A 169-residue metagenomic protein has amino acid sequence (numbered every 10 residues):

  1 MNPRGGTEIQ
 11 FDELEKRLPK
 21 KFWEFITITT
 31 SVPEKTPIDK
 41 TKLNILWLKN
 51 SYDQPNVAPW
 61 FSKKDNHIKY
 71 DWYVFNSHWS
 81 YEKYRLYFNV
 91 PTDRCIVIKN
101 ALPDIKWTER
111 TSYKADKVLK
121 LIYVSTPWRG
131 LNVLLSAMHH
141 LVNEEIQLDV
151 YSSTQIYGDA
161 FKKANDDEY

Functional and structural regions predicted by a protein language model:
M1, L48, F75-S77, K99 (+2 more regions): Short beta-strand/turn micro-motifs composed of small residues that flank or help shape donor/cofactor-binding pockets
M1-I38: N-terminal pre-catalytic "stem/leader" segment of glycosyltransferase-like enzymes
T27-N56, H67, D71-F75, I96-K99: Active-site proximal beta-strand in glycosyltransferases
T29, W79-Y87, V118-L119, D167-Y169: Catalytic phosphate/metal-binding cores of nucleic-acid and nucleotide-processing enzymes, i.e., regions that mediate
I38-K42, D53-K64, K106-E109, G158-F161: Short, charged, surface-exposed secondary-structure boundary motifs
I38-T41, W60-Y70, N89-V90, K114-D116 (+1 more regions): Short, conserved loop/helix-junction motifs that constitute active-site signature segments in enzyme catalytic cores
D71-R85, V90-W107: Donor nucleotide-sugar binding/catalytic pocket of nucleotide-sugar-dependent glycosyltransferases
D104, Y113-Y169: Conserved catalytic-core segment of nucleotide-activated headgroup transferases in glycan assembly
